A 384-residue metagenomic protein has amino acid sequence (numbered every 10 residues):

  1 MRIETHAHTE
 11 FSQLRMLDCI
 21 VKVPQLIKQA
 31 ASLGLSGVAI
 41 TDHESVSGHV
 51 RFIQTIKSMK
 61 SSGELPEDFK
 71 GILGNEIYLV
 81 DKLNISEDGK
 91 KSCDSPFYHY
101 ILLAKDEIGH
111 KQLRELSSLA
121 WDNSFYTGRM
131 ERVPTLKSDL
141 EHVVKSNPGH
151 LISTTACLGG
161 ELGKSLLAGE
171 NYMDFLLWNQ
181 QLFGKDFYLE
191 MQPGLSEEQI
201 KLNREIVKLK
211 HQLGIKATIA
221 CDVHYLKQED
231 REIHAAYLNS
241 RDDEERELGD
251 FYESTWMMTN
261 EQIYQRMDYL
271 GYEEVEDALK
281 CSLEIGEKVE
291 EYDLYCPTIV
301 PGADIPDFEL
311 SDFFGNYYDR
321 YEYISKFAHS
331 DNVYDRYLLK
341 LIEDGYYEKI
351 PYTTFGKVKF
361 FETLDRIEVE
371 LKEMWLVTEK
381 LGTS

Functional and structural regions predicted by a protein language model:
M1-T5, E273-S384: Non-catalytic structural connector segments
R2-G37, H43-G194, I200-L213, H234-A236 (+1 more regions): Extended substrate/RNA-proximal surfaces in nucleic-acid metabolism proteins
E4-Q13, L33-A39, L162, K185-P193 (+3 more regions): Glycine- and acidic
Q25, E44-S47, R51, I108 (+13 more regions): Generic recognition of stable, solvent-exposed alpha-helical segments in well-folded globular domains
G37, A120-T127, N147-L151, G160 (+8 more regions): Short secondary-structure junctions and interdomain/linker hinges
T41, L189-L195, C221-V223, Y295-I299: Acidic carboxylate-rich catalytic motifs and surrounding loops in phosphoryl-/glycosyl-chemistry enzymes
P66-N75, L79-I85, P96-Y100, I215-T218 (+2 more regions): Phosphate/diphosphate-binding loops
L103, S165, G169, S196-Q199 (+7 more regions): Hydrophobic alpha-helical scaffolding
